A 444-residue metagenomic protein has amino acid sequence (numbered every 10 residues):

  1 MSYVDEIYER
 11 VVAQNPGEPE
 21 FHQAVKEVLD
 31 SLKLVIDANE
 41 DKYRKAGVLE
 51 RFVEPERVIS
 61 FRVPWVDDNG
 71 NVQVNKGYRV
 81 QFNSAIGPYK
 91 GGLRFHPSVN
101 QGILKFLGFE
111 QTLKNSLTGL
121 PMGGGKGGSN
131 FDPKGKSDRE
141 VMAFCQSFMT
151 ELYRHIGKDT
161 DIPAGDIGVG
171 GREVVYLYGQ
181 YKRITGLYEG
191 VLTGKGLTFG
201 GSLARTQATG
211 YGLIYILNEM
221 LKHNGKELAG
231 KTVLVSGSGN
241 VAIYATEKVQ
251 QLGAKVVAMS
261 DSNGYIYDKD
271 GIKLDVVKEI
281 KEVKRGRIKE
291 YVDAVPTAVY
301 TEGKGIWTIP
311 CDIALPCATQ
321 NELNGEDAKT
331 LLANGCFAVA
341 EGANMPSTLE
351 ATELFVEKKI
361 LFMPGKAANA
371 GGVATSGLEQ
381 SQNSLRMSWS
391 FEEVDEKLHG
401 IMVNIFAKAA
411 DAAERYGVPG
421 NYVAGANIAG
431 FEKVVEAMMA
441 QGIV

Functional and structural regions predicted by a protein language model:
S2-A24, M220, L332-V444: Adenosine-phosphate binding glycine-rich loop
P19-H22, A38-K45, G119, I156-G165 (+4 more regions): Flexible, glycine/charged-enriched surface loops at secondary-structure junctions
K42-N71: Structured beta-strand/loop patches that form or line metal/cofactor-binding pockets in enzymes
H96, N115-A229: Glycine/serine-rich phosphate-binding loop and adjoining beta1-alpha1 elements at the start of nucleotide-handling
T160-A164, L187-L192, V235, A258-D261 (+5 more regions): General beta-strand structural signal in soluble alpha/beta enzymes
T193-G196, G201-T308: Glycine-rich phosphate/diphosphate-binding loop of Rossmann-like nucleotide-binding domains
G264-F362, A367: Rossmann-like adenosine-cofactor binding region
